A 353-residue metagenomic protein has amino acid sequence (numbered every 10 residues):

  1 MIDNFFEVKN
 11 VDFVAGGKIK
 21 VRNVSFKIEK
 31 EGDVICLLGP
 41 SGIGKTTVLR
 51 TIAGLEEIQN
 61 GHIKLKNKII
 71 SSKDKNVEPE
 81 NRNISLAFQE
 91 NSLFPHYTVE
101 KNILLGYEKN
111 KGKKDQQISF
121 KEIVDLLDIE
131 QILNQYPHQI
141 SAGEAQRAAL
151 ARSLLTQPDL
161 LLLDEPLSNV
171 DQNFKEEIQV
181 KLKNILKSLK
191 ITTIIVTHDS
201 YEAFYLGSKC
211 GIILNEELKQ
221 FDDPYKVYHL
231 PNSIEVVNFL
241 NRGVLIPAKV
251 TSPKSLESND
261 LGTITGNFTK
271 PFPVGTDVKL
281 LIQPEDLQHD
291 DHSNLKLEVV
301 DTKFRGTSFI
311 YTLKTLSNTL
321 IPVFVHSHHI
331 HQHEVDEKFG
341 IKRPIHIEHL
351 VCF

Functional and structural regions predicted by a protein language model:
M1-V8, F13-N23, K27-E31, K73-V77: A short, flexible loop at the N-terminus of ABC-type nucleotide-binding domains that lies
L38-P40: The feature captures the beta-strand-to-loop junction immediately N-terminal to the Walker
T46-L49, A148: ABC ATPase nucleotide-binding domain helices that frame the ATP-binding cleft
A53: Helix-to-loop junction immediately C-terminal to a conserved catalytic motif
Q59-H62, N215: Conserved coupling/switch loops of ABC nucleotide-binding domains, chiefly the family-specific signature
H62-R82: ABC ATPase NBD Q-loop/coupling interface
N83, T98-E235: ABC ATPase nucleotide-binding domains
G243, K254-F353: Non-catalytic connector elements of ABC transporters
